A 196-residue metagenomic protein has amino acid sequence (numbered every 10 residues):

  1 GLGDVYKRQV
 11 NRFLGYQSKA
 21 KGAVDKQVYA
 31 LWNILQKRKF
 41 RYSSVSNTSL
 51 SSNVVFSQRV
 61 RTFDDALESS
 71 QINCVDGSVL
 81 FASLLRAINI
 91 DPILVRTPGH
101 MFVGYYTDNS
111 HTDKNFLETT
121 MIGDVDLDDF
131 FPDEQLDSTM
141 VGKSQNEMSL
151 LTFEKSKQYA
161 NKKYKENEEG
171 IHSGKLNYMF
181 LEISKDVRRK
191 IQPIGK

Functional and structural regions predicted by a protein language model:
G1-Y6: Short, small-residue-biased leader/transition segments that mark boundaries at the very start of proteins
Q9, I34, A66, T139 (+2 more regions): Residues that form generic nucleotide/phosphate-binding pockets
Y16-G22, K26, F81, I88 (+1 more regions): Mixed-charge, low-complexity segments
K19-A20, S69-S70, T120, K155: A generic structural signal for short
V24, K37-K39, S43-F102, Y106: Active-site neighborhood of thiol-dependent amide/isopeptide-bond enzymes
V75-E168: Hydrophobic/aromatic-rich core segments of domains that either
L151-K196: Low-complexity, Gly/Ser/Thr/Pro-rich intrinsically disordered linker/tail segments
